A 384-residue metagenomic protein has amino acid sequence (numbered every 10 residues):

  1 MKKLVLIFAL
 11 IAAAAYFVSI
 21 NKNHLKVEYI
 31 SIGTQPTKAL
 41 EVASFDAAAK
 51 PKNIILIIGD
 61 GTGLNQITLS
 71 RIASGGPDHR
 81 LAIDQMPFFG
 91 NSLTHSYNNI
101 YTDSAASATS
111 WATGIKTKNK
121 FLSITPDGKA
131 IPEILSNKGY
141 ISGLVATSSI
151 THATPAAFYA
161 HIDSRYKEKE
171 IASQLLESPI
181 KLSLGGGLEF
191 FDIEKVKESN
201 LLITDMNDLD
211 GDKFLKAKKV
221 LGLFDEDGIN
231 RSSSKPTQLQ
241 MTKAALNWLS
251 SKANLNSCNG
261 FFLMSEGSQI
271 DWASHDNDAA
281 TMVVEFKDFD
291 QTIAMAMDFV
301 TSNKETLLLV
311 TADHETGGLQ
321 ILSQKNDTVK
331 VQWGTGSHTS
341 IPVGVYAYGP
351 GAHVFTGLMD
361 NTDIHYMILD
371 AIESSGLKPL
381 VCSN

Functional and structural regions predicted by a protein language model:
V5-F17: Hydrophobic membrane-insertion alpha-helices, especially the h-region of bacterial N-terminal signal peptides
S19-G187, D192, K197-K213, K218 (+1 more regions): N-terminal catalytic scaffold of extracellular/periplasmic and nuclease hydrolases that process anionic headgroups
L56, L184, G222-F224, F262-E266 (+1 more regions): Structural motif
L64, F289-N326: Metal-dependent active-site segment of extracytoplasmic phospho-/sulfohydrolases and closely related
A153-F158, E226-I229, A245-L246, S250 (+1 more regions): Active-site His/acidic residue clusters
I203-A244: Functional beta-strand-loop-alpha-helix junction segments that form "active/interaction loops" within catalytic
D225, S265-Q269, S274, F286 (+3 more regions): Active-site proximal loops enriched in glycine and acidic residues that flank catalytic Cys/His/Asp and coordinate
M282-D298, K330-V343: Gly/Ser/Thr-rich active-site loops/lids in small-molecule metabolic enzymes that frequently grip phosphoryl groups
